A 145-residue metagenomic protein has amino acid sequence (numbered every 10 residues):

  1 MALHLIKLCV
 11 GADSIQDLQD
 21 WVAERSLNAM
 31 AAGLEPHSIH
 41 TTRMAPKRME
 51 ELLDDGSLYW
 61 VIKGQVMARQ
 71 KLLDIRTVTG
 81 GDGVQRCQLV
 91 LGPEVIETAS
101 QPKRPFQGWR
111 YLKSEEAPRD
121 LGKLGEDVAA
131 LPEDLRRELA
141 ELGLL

Functional and structural regions predicted by a protein language model:
M1-T41: Long, hydrophobic N-terminal alpha-helical segment
H4, D54, Q85-C87: A generic structural signal for short beta-strands and their flanking turns/coil linkers
L18, D55, A68-D74, L131 (+1 more regions): Amphipathic alpha-helical interface surfaces
A23-L27, D54, T77, R137-L144: Short, intrinsically disordered, mixed-charge
S26-R69: Short, well-structured hydrophobic secondary-structure segments
K47, V84, L124: Residues lining hydrophobic/aromatic ligand-binding pockets adjacent to catalytic sites
K71-P118: Aromatic- and Lys/Arg-enriched surface recognition patch
R110-L145: Well-ordered alpha/beta subsegment
